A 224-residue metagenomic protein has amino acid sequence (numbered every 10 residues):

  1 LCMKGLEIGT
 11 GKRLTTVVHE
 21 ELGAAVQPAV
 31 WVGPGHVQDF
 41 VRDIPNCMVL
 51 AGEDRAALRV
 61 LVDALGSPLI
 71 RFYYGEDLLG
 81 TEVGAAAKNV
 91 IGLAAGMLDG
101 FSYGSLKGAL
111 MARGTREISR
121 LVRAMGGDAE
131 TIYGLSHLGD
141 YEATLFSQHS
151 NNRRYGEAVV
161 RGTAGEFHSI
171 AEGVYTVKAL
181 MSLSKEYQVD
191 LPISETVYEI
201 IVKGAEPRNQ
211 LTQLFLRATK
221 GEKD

Functional and structural regions predicted by a protein language model:
L1, V26-V32, F72-E76, Y133 (+1 more regions): General beta-strand structural signal in soluble alpha/beta enzymes
L1-C2, A29-V32, V49-A51, A94 (+1 more regions): Short beta-strand segments
L1-P45, L61: Rossmann-like NAD(P)(H) cofactor-binding subdomain of soluble oxidoreductases
L6-I8, G80-E82, A143: Short, small-residue-enriched loops and turns at beta-alpha junctions that line or gate enzyme active sites
E7, V37, G92-L93, T144: General alpha-helical segment detector with a strong preference for membrane-spanning helices and helix-boundary regions
V17-V26, P45-T131: Internal alpha-helical scaffold of NAD(P)-dependent oxidoreductase catalytic cores
K88, A95-G96, F101, R123-Y133 (+1 more regions): NAD(P)-dependent Rossmann-like dehydrogenase/reductase catalytic/cofactor-binding core
